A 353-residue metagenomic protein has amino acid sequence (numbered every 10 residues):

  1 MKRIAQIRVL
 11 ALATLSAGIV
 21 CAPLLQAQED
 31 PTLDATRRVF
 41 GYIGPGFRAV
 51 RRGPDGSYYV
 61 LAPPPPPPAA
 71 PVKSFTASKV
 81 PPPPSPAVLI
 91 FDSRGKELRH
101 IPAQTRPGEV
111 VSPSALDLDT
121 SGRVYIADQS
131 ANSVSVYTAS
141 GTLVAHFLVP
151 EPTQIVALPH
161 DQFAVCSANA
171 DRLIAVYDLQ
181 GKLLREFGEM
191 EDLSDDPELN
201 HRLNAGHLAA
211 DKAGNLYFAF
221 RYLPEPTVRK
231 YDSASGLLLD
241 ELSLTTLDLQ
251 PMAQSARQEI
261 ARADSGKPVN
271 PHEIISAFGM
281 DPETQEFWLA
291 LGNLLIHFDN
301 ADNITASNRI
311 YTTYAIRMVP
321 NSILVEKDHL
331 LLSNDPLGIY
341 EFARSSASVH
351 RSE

Functional and structural regions predicted by a protein language model:
M1-K2, L237: Short amphipathic alpha-helical segments with coiled-coil-like heptad repeat character
K2, A22-L24: A composition/secondary-structure signal for short, hydrophobic, low-basic-content segments with alpha-helix propensity
K2-A11: Bacterial N-terminal signal peptides that target proteins for export
L10-A22: Bacterial N-terminal signal peptides
A27-E353: Eukaryotic scaffold repeat domains enriched in small/polar residues
